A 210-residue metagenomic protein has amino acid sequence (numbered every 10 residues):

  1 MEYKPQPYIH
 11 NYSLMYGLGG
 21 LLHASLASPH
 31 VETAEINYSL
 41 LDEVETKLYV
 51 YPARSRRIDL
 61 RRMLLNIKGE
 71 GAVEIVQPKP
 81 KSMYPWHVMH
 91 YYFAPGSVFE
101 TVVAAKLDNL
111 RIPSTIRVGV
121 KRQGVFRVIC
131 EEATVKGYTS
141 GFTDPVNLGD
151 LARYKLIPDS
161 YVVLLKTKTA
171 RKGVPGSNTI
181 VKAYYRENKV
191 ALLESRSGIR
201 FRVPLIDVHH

Functional and structural regions predicted by a protein language model:
P5, S13, E35, T46-L48 (+4 more regions): Generic intrinsically disordered, low-complexity segments enriched for polar/acidic and small residues
Q6-L107: Extended, compositionally biased
Y91, G96, V103-H210: Basic polyanion-binding and macromolecular-assembly surfaces
